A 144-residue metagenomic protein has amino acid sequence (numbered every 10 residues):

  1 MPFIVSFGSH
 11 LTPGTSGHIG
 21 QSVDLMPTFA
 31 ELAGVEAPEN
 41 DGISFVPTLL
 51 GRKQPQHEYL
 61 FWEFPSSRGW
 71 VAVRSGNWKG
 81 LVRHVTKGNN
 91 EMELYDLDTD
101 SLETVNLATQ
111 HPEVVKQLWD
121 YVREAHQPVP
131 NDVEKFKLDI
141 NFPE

Functional and structural regions predicted by a protein language model:
M1-H10, Q21: Histidine-centered active-site microenvironments of extracellular/periplasmic hydrolases and transferases
L11, H18, V23-L97, P128 (+2 more regions): C-terminal cap/loop subdomain of S1 sulfatases and analogous C-terminal strand-loop tails that border
P13-S16, N106: Second-shell loop/turn segments in exported
D100: Intrinsically disordered, low-complexity polar regions and short flexible loop motifs
V105-E113: Active-site-proximal N-terminal segment of extracellular/periplasmic enzymes that hydrolyze or transfer
N106, L138-E144: Extracellular/periplasmic ectodomains of large secreted or surface enzymes and adhesion receptors
W119-L138: Charge-dense polyanion-binding interfaces
